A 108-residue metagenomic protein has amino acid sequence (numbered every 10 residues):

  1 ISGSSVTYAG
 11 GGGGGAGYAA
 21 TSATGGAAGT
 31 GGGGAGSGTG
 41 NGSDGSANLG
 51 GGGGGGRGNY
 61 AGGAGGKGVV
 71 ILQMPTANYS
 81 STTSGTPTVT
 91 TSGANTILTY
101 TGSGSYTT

Functional and structural regions predicted by a protein language model:
I1-T108: Low-complexity, glycine/proline-biased repetitive segments and flexible coils/loops
